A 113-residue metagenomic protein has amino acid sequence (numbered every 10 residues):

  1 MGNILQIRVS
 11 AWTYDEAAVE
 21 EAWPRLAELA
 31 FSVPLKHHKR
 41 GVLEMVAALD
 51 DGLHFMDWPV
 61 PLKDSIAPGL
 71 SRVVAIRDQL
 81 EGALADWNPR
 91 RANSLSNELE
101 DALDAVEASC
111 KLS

Functional and structural regions predicted by a protein language model:
M1-S113: C-terminal-biased regions
